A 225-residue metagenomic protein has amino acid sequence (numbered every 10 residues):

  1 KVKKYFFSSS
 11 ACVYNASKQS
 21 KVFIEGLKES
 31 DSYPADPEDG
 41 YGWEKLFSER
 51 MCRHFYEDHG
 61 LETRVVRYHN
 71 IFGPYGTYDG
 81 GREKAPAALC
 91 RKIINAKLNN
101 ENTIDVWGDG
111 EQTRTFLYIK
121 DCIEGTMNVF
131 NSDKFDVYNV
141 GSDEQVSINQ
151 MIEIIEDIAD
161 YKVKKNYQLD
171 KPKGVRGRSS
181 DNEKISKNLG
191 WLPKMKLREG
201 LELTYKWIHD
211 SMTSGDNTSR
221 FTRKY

Functional and structural regions predicted by a protein language model:
K1-D39, R64: Conserved Rossmann-fold NAD(P)-dependent oxidoreductase catalytic core, especially the SDR/UDP-sugar
K4-Y5, T63, I104, K165: Hydrophobic/aromatic residues located in beta-strands of well-ordered beta-sheets within soluble catalytic
F6-S9, V65-G73, G108, N139-S142: Short beta-strand segments
A11, L89, D143: Conserved short acidic donor-positioning loop in nucleotide-sugar-dependent glycosyltransferases
V13-N15, D39-G40, R64-A87, Q112-T113: Flexible, glycine-rich beta-alpha linker
G26, Y33, P37-E49, D79-A87 (+2 more regions): Short-chain dehydrogenase/reductase
D36-H69, A88-N99: Active-site Tyr-X1-5-Lys
N95-Y225: C-terminal substrate-binding subdomain of Rossmann-fold SDR/epimerase-dehydratase oxidoreductases
